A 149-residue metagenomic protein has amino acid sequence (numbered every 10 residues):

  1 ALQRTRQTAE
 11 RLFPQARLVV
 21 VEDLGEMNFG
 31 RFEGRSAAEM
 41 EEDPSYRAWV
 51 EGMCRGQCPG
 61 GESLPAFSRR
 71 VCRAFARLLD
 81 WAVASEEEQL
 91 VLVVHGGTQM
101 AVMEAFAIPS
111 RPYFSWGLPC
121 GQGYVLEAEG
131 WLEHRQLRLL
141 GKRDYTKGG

Functional and structural regions predicted by a protein language model:
A1-S45: Phosphate-coordination/substrate-recognition cap region in phosphate-metabolizing enzymes
L2, L64, S68-C72: Amphipathic, non-transmembrane alpha-helical scaffold segments
S45-A66: Short glycine/proline- and acidic residue-enriched helix-loop micro-motifs that form flexible lids or anion-recognition
L78-E88: Glycine-rich phosphate-binding loop signature in dinucleotide/nucleotide-binding domains
E88-G96: Generic beta-sheet signal
G96-M100, E129-G130: GST superfamily/GST-like fold recognition
A107-Q136: Domain-level recognition of soluble alpha/beta enzyme cores, biased toward histidine phosphatases/phosphomutases
R138-G149: Acidic, His/Gly-rich catalytic cores of divalent-metal-dependent hydrolytic chemistry
